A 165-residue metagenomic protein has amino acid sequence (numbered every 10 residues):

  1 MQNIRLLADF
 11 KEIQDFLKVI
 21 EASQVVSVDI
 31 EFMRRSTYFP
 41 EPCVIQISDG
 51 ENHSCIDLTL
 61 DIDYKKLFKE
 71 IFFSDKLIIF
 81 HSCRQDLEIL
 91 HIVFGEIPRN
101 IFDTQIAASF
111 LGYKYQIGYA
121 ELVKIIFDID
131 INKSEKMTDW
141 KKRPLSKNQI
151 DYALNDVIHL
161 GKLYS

Functional and structural regions predicted by a protein language model:
M1-E121: Conserved RNase H-like, two-metal-ion catalytic cores of nucleic-acid enzymes
I89, L122, H159-L163: Amphipathic alpha-helical segments that form well-ordered structural scaffolds and often line/cohere around active
G112, F127-D128, S165: Non-catalytic alpha-helical coupling and interface elements of nucleotide-dependent molecular machines and regulators
Y119-N132: A polyampholytic, Gly/Pro-enriched intrinsically disordered region
I131-S165: Acidic, Mg2+-coordinating catalytic module of metal-dependent nucleases/exonucleases that use a two-metal-ion mechanism
